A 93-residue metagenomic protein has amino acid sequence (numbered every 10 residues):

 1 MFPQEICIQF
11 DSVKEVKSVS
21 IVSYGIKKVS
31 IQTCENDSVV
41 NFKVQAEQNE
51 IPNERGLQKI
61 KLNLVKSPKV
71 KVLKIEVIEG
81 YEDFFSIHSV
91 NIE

Functional and structural regions predicted by a protein language model:
M1-Q4, I21-E93: Trp- and acidic/polar-enriched beta-sheet ligand-binding modules for extracellular glycan and matrix recognition
F10-S12: A short glycine/threonine-centered beta-strand motif
K17-S18: Structural hallmark of WD40 beta-propellers
